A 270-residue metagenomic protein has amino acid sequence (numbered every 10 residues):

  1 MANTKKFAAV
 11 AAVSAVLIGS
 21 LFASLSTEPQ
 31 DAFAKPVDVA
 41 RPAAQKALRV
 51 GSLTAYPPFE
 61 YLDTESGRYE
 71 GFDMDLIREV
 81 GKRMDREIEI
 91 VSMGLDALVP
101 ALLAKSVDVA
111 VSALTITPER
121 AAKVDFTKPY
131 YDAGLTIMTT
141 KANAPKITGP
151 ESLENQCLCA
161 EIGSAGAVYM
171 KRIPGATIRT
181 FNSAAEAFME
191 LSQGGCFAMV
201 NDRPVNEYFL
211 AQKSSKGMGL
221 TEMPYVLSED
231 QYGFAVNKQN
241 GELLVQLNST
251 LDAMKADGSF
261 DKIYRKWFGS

Functional and structural regions predicted by a protein language model:
S20, F33-P36, A165-F181, G217-E222 (+1 more regions): Ligand-binding clefts/hinges and TM-proximal coupling segments of bilobed small-molecule sensing domains
F33-A113, A122, D257: Extracytoplasmic small-molecule ligand-binding "clamshell" domains of the periplasmic binding protein/Venus flytrap
S52-Y56, V91-D96, K105, V109-T117 (+6 more regions): Beta->alpha turn/N-cap motifs
T54, D132-T139, R203, E207-D252 (+1 more regions): Periplasmic-binding protein-like
E60-T64, I77-D85, G149-S152, G163-A184 (+3 more regions): Ligand-binding cleft/hinge of the Venus flytrap
M74, E89-P100, P145, G163-S164 (+2 more regions): Short helix-initiation/N-cap motifs at beta->coil->alpha
A97-P100, L114-A122, Y169-R172, S192 (+1 more regions): A ligand-binding cleft/hinge motif common to bilobed small-molecule-binding domains
T140-C157: Flexible hinge/capping segments at coil-to-helix
